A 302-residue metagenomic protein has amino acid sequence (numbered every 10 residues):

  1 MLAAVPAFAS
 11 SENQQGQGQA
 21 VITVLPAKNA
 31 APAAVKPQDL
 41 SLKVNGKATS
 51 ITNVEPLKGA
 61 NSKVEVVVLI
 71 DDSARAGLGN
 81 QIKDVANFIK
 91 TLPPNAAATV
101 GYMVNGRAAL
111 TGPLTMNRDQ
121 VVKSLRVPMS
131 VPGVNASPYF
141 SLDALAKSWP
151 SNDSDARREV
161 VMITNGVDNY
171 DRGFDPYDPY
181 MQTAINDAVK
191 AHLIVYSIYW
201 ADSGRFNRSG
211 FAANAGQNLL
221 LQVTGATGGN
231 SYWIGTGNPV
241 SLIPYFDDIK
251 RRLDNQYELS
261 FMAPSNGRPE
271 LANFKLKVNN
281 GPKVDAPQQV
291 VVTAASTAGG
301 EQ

Functional and structural regions predicted by a protein language model:
A4-P6: N-terminal signal peptide c-region/cleavage motif recognized by signal peptidases
F8-Q302: Scaffold/interface architecture of coatomer-like assemblies
